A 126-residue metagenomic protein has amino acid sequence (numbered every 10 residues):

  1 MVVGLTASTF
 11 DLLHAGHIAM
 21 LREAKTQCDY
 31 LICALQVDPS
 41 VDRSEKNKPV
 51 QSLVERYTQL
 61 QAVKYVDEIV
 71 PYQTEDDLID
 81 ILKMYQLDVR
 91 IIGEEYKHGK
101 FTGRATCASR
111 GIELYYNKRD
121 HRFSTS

Functional and structural regions predicted by a protein language model:
M1-S126: Nucleotidyltransferase catalytic core that binds NTPs
